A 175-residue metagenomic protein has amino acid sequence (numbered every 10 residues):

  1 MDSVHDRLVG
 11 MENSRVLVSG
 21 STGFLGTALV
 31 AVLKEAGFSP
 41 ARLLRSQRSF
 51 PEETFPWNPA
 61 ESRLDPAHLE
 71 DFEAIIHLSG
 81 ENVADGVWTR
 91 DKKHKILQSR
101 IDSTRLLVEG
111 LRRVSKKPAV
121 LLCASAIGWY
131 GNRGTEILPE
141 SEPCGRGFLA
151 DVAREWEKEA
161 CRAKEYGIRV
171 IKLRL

Functional and structural regions predicted by a protein language model:
L8-A36: N-terminal Rossmann NAD(P)H-binding glycine-rich loop of SDR-like oxidoreductase domains
S19, L43, I75-S79, L121-I127 (+1 more regions): SDR active-site strand-loop-helix element
A28, V32, G110, E159: Rossmann-fold NAD(P)-dependent oxidoreductase module
F38-R45: Conserved glycine-rich Rossmann-like NAD(P)H-binding loop of the short-chain dehydrogenase/reductase
S49-T104: NAD(P)H-binding glycine-rich loop region in Rossmannoid oxidoreductase-like domains and their noncatalytic homologs
H94-I101, L138, E142-E157: Short-chain dehydrogenase/reductase
R105-G147: Conserved Rossmann-fold NAD(P)-dependent oxidoreductase catalytic core, especially the SDR/UDP-sugar
S125, E159-L175: Conserved beta-loop-beta element that borders a ligand/cofactor-binding pocket
